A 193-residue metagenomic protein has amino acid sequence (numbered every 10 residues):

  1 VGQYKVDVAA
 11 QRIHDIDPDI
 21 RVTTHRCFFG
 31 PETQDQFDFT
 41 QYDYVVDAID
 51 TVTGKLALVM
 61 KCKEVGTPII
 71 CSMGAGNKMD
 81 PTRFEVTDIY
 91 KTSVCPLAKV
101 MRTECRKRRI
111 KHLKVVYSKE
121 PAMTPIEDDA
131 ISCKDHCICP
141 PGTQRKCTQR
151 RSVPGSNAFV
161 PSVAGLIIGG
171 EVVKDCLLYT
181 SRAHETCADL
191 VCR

Functional and structural regions predicted by a protein language model:
V1-D17: Glycine-rich phosphate-binding loop and adjoining beta1-alpha1-beta2 segment of Rossmann-like nucleotide-binding folds
V22-T24: Hydrophobic/aromatic anchor residues within beta-strands of the central parallel beta-sheet of Rossmann-like
R26-T33: Conserved SAM/SAH-binding loop
T33-T40: Short amphipathic alpha-helix with an adjacent loop that forms part of the alpha/beta core around
Y44, I49-F159, V163: E1/E1-like adenylate-forming module used to activate ubiquitin-like modifiers and sulfur-carrier proteins
L166-L178: Internal hydrophobic alpha-helix adjacent to the cofactor/substrate pocket in enzyme cavities
Y179-T186: Conserved small/polar residues in nucleotide/adenosyl-binding loops
V191-R193: Hydrophobic alpha-helical segments, chiefly the membrane-spanning helices and signal/signal-anchor peptides
